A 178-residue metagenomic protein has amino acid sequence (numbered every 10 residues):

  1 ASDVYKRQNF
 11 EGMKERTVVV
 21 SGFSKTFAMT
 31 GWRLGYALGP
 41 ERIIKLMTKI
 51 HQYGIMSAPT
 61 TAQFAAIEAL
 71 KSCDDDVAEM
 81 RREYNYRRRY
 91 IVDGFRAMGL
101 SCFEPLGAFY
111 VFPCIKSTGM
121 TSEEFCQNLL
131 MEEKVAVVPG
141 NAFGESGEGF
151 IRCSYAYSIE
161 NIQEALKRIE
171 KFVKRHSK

Functional and structural regions predicted by a protein language model:
A1-Y5: Short, small-residue-biased leader/transition segments that mark boundaries at the very start of proteins
M13-R82, R89, D93-M98, V173: Conserved core segment of the aminotransferase class I/II
S21, F112-C114, S154: Short beta-strand segments
P40-E41, K71, K116, A156-S158: Residue-level recognition of strand-loop junctions within catalytic nucleotide-signaling folds
I67, E83-R96, C102-I115, G147: Conserved glycine-rich beta-strand-loop-beta hairpin in the small C-terminal domain of fold type I
S117-E124, N128-V138, F143-K178: PLP-dependent enzyme catalytic core of the Aspartate aminotransferase-like
